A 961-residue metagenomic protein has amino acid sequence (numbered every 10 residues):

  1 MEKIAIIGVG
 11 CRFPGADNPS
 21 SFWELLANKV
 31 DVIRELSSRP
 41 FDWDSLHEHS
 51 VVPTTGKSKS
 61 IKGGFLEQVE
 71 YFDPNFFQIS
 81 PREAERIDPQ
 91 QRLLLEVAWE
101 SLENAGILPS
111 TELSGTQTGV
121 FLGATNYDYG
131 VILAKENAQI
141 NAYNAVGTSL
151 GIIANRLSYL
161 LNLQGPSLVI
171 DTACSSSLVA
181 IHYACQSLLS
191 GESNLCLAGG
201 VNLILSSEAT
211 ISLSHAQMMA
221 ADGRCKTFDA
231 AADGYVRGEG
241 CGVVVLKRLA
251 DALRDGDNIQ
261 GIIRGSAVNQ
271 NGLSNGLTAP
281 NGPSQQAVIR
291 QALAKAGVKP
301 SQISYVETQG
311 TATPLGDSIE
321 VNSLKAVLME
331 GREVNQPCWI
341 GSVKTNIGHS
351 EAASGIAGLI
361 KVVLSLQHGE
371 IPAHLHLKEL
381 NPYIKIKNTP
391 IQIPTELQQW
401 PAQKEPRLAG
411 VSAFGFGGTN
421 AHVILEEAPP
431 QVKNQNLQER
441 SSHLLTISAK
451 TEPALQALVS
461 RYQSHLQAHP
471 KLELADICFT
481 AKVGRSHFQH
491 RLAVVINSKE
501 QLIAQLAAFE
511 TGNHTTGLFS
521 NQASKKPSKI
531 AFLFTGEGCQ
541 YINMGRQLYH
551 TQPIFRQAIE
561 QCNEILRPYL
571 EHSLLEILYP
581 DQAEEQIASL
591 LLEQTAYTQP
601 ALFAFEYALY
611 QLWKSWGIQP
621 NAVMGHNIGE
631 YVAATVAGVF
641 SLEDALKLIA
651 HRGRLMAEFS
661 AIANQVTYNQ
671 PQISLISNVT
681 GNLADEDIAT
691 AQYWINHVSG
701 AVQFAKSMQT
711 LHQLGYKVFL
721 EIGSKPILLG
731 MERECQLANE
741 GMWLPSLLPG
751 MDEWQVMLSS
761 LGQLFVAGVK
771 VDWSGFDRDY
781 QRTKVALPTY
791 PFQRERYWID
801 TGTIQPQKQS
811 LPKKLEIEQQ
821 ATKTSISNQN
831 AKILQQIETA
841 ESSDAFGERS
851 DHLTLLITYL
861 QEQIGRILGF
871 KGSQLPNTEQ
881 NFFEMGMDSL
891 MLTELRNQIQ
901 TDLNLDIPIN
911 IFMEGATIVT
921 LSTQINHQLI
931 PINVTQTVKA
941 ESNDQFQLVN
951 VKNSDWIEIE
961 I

Functional and structural regions predicted by a protein language model:
M1-L437, L590, Q611, F640-R654 (+2 more regions): Condensing-enzyme catalytic core of the thiolase-fold
M1-V9, F41, E48, T54 (+4 more regions): Flexible, low-complexity inter-domain linkers and amphipathic docking helices that mediate domain-domain
G10-R12, P280-K295, L408-I530, R546 (+1 more regions): Flexible catalytic loop/linker elements that gate and position reactive groups at enzyme active sites
G63-V69, N669-Q692, L764: Short helix-loop capping/hinge segments that flank enzyme active sites or metal/cofactor-binding pockets
S177-A180, E630, S889: Catalytic nucleophile loop
A449, G517-A657, V718-M731, S746-G750 (+2 more regions): FabD-like malonyl-/acyl-CoA
N497, A523, C562, A601-V623 (+6 more regions): Flexible, low-complexity segments
